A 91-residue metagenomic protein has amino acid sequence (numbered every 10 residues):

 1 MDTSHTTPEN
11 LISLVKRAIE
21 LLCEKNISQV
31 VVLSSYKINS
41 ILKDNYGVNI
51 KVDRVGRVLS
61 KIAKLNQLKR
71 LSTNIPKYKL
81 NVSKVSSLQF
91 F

Functional and structural regions predicted by a protein language model:
D2-N10, V48, R57-F91: Charged low-complexity interaction tracts in eukaryotic proteins
T3-V32, S60: Positively charged, polyanion-binding regions of nucleic-acid-associated proteins
L22-C23, S34, N81, Q89: Compositionally biased amphipathic helical and low-complexity segments enriched in hydrophobic
S28-K43: Short acidic, hydrophobic short linear motifs in intrinsically disordered regions
R54: Residues in the helix-turn-helix
